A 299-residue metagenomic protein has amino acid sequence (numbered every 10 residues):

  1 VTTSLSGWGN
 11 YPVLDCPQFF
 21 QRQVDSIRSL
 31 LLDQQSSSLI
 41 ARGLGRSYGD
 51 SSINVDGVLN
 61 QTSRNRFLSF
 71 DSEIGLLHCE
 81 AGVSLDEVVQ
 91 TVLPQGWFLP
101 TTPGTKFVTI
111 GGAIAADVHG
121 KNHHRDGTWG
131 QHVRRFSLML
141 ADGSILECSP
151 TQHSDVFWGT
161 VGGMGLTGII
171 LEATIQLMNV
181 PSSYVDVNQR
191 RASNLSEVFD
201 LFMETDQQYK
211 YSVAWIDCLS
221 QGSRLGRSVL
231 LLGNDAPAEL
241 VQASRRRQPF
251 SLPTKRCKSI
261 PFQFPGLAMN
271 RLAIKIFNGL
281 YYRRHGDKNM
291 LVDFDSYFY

Functional and structural regions predicted by a protein language model:
V1-Y299: Noncatalytic alpha-helical scaffold of FAD-dependent oxidoreductases
